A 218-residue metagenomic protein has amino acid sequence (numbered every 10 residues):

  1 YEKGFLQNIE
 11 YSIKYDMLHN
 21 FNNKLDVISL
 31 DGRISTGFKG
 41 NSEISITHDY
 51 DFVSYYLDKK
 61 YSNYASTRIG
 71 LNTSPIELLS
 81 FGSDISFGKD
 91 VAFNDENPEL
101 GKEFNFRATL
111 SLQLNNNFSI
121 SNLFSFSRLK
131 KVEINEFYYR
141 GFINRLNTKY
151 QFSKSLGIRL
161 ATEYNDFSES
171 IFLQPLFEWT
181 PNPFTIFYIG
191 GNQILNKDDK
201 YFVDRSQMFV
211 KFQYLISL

Functional and structural regions predicted by a protein language model:
Y1-L218: Exposed, low-structure sequence patches enriched in small/polar residues
